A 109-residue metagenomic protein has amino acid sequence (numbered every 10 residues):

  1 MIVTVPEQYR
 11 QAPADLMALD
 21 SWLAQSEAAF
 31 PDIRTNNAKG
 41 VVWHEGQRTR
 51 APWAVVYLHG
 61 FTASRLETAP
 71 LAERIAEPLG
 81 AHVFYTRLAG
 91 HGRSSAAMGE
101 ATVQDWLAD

Functional and structural regions predicted by a protein language model:
M1-T35: N-terminal targeting or regulatory segments adjacent to alpha/beta-hydrolase or S9 domains
I2-Y9, A51, V55-L58, R93: A near-ubiquitous, low-amplitude feature marking generic local secondary-structure context
S21, S26, S64, S94-S95: Generic serine detector
D32-L88: Short, surface-exposed "cap/lid" segments of acyl-processing enzymes
R93-D109: Catalytic nucleophile-loop/oxyanion-hole region of alpha/beta-hydrolase and closely related hydrolase-like folds
